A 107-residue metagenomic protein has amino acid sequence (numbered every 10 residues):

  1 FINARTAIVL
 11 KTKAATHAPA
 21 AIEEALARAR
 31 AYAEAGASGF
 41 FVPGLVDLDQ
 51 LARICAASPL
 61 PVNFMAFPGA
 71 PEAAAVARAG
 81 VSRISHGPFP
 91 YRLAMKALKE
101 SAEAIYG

Functional and structural regions predicted by a protein language model:
F1-E100: Alpha/beta enzyme core
K99-G107: C-terminal segments
